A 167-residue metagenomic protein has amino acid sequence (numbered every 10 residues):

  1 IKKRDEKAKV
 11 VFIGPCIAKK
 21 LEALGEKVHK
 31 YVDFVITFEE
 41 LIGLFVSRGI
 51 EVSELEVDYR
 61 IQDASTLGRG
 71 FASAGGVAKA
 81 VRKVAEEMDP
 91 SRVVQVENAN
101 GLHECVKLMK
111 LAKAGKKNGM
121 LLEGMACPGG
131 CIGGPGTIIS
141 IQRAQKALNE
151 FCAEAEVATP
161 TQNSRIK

Functional and structural regions predicted by a protein language model:
I1-K167: Iron-sulfur-associated redox domains of electron-transfer enzymes in respiratory and anaerobic energy metabolism
